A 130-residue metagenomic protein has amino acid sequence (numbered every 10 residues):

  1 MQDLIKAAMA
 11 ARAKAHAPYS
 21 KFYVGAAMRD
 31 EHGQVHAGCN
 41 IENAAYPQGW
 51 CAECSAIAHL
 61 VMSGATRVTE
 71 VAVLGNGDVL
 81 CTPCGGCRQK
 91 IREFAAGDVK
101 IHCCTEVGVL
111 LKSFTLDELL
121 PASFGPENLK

Functional and structural regions predicted by a protein language model:
M1-A17, T66-K130: C-terminal binding/interaction regions
L4-A7, A11, F22, Q34 (+3 more regions): Generic hydrophobic secondary-structure packing signal
K21-D30: Short beta-strand scaffold segments in enzyme catalytic cores
D30-H32, E106-V107: Short acidic-glycine loop/turn motifs at beta-strand connectors
H32-N43, R67-V71: Glycine/charged-rich beta-loop-alpha catalytic/anionic-binding loops adjacent to active sites
C39-C54: Compact, glycine-rich, soluble single-domain proteins
C51-V71: Short, solvent-exposed cationic patches
